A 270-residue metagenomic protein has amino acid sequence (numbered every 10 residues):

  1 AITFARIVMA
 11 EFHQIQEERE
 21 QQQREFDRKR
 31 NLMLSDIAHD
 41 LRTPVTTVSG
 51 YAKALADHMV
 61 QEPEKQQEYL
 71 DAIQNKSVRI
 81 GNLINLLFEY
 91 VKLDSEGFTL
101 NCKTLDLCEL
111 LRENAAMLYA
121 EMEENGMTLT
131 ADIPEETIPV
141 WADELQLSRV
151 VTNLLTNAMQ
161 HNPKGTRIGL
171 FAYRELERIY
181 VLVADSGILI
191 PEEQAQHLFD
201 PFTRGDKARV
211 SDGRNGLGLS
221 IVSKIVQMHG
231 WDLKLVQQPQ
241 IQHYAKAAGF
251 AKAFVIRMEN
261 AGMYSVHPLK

Functional and structural regions predicted by a protein language model:
N75-I80: Short alpha-helical segment of the dimerization/phosphotransfer core of two-component systems
S95-L100, P139-A142: Conserved micro-motifs of the catalytic ATP-binding
N101-L105, E123, T128-I138: Conserved catalytic submotifs in the C-terminal HATPase_c
A158-M159: Short helix-loop "hinge" at the ATP-lid/N-box region of the Bergerat-fold HATPase_c
G165-E177: Short beta-strand/loop element within the Bergerat-fold HATPase_c
I190-F202: Short conserved segment of the HATPase_c
G230-A245: Glycine-rich ATP-binding loops of the HATPase_c
